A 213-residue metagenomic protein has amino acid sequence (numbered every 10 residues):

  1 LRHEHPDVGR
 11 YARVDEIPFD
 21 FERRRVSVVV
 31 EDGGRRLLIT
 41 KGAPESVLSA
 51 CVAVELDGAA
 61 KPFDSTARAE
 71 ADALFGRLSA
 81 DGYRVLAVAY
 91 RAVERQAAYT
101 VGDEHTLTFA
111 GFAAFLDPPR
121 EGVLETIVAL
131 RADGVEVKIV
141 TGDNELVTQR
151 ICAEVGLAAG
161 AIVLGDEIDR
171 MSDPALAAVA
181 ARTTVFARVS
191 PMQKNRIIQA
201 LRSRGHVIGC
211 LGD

Functional and structural regions predicted by a protein language model:
L1-F109, F115, V128, V137 (+1 more regions): Cytosolic catalytic regions of ATP/NTP-dependent phosphoryl-transfer enzymes
V101-D213: Conserved ATP-binding TGD loop and adjacent catalytic N/P-domain core of P-type ATPases
